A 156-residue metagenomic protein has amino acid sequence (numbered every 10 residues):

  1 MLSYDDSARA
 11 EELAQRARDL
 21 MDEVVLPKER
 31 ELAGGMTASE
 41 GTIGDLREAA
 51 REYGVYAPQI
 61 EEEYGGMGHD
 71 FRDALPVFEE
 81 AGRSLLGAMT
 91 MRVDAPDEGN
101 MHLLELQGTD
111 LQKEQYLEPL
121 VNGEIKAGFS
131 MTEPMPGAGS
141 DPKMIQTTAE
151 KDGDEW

Functional and structural regions predicted by a protein language model:
M1-R92, L106, Q112-P119, D152: Amphipathic, small/basic residue-rich leader segments at the start of a protein or domain
T42-G44, M101-H102, G137-D141: Short, solvent-exposed polar/charged micro-motifs at secondary-structure junctions
R51-Y56, G99, I125-A127: Generic structural motif recognizing short loop/turn segments at the entrances and edges of beta-strands
G66-M67, Q107, L111-W156: Glycine-rich, Trp-frequent "lid" loop and neighboring beta-strands that shape and gate the flavin cofactor pocket
A95-G99, P142-M144: Short, solvent-exposed loop/turn segments at the edges of secondary structure
D97-Q107: Helix-loop "lid/cap" segments that line or gate small-molecule binding pockets
